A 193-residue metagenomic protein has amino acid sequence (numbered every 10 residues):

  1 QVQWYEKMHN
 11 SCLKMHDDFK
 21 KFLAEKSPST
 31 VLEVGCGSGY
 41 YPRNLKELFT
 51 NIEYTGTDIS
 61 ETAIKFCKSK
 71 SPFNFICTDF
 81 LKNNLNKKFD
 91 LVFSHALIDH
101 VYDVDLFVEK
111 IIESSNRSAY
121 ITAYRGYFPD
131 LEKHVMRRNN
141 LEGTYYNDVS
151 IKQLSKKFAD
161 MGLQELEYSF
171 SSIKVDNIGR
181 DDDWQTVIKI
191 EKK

Functional and structural regions predicted by a protein language model:
Q1-A24: Conserved class I S-adenosyl-L-methionine
S29-G37: Conserved class I S-adenosyl-L-methionine
S38-L81: Class I SAM-dependent methyltransferase SAM/SAH-binding core
F93: A conserved beta-strand element that flanks and buttresses the S-adenosyl-L-methionine
A96-H100: Short catalytic micro-motifs in class I SAM-dependent methyltransferases
V101-I111: A short, conserved alpha-helix within the catalytic core of class I
Y120-D148: Conserved class I S-adenosyl-L-methionine
T144-G162: Short alpha-helix
